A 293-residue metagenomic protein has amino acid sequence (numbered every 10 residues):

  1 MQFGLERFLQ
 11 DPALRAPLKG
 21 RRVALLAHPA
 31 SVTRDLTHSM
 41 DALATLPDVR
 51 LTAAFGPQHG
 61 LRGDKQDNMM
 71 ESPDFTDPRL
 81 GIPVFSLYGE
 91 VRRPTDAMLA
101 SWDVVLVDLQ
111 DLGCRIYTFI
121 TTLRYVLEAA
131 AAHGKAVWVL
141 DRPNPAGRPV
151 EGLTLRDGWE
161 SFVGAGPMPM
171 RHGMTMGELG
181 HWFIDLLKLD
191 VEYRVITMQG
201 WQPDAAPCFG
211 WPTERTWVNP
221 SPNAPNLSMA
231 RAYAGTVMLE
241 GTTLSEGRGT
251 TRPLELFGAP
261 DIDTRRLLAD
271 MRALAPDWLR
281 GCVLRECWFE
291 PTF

Functional and structural regions predicted by a protein language model:
M1-V49: N-terminal phosphate-binding or glycine-rich loops at protein starts, especially the Walker A/P-loop of NTPases
D48-R50, A130-A136: A short helix->loop->beta-strand "cap" motif at the edges of active sites that frequently abuts
R50-H59, L140: Short internal beta-strands
G63-D67, W138-E160: Glycine-rich, charge-decorated loop segments at or immediately adjacent to ligand/cofactor-binding or catalytic sites
D67-W102, C114: Glycine-rich oxoanion-binding loops at beta->alpha junctions
D111-L123: Glycine/threonine-rich flexible loop motifs
E160-A234: Conserved anion/nucleotide-ligand pocket segment
W201-P291: Glycine-rich, aromatic-lined ligand/substrate-binding cores of catalytic and carbohydrate-binding domains
